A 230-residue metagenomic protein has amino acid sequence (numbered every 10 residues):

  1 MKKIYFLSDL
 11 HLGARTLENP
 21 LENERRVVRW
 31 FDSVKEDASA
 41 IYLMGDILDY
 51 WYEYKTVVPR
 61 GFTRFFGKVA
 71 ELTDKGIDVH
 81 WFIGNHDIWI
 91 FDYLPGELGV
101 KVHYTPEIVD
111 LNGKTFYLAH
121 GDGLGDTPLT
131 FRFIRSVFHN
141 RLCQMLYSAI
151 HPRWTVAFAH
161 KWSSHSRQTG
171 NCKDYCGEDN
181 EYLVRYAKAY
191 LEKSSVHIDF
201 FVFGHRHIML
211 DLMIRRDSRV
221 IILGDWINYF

Functional and structural regions predicted by a protein language model:
K2-I4, V27, T130-R141, H197: A signal for specific C-terminal beta-sheet/loop modules enriched in small/flexible residues with GP/PG/PP motifs
K2-K3, L7, L12-L111: Core catalytic region of metal-dependent phosphoesterases/phosphodiesterases, especially metallo-beta-lactamase-like
Y5-S8, L43, V156-H165, H207: Membrane-targeting and insertion segments and their boundary/processing signals
R26-W30, T63-F66, H103-T105, G125 (+3 more regions): Short, surface-exposed linear patches
D32-E36, V69-L72, E107-L111, F131 (+3 more regions): Short, surface-exposed, polar/charged, turn-prone segments marking secondary-structure boundaries
D49-T73, S166-F201: N-terminal short leaders/motifs
G99-Y104, T115-Y117, D122, T127-I134 (+1 more regions): Conserved beta-sheet core of the metallophosphoesterase superfamily
G121-Y186: Active-site-proximal loop/helix segment associated with metal-binding centers of metalloenzymes
